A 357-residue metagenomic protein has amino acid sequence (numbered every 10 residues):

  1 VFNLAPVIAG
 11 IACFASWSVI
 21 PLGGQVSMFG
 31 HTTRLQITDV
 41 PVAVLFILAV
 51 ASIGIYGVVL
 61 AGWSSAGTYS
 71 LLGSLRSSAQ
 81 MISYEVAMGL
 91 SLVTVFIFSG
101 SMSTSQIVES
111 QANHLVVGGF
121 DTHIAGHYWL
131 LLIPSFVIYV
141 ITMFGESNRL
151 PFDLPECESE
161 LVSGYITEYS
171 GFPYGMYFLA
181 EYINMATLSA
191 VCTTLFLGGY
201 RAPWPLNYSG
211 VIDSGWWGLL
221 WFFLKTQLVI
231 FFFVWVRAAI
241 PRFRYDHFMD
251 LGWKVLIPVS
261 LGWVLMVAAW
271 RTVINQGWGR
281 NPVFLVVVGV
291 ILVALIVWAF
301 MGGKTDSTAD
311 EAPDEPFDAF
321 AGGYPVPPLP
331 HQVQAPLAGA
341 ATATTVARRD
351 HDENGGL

Functional and structural regions predicted by a protein language model:
V1-L357: Selective transmembrane helix interface/packing segments
